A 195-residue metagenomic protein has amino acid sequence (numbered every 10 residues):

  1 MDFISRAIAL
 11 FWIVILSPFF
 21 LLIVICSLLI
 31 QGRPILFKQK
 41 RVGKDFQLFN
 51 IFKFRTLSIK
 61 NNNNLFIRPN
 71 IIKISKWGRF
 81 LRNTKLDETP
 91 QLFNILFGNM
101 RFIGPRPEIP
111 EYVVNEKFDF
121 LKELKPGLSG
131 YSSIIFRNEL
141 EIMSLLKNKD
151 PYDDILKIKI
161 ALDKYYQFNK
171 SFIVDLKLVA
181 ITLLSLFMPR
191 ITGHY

Functional and structural regions predicted by a protein language model:
M1-I59, N169-Y195: A hydrophobic, helix-centered structural microdomain
A9, F37, S75-R79, L162: Positions in alpha-helical segments
I23, K38, F66, I103-P105 (+4 more regions): Short, hydrophobic secondary-structure boundary micro-motifs
I23-V24, K38-K40, K53, F93-F97 (+2 more regions): Short beta-strand segments
F37-K73, S132-I158: Short, glycine-rich, amphipathic interfacial segments at transmembrane boundaries or analogous
N70-Y131, V179: A short, structured surface patch at a secondary-structure boundary
K125-Y195: C-terminal terminal-structure detector
